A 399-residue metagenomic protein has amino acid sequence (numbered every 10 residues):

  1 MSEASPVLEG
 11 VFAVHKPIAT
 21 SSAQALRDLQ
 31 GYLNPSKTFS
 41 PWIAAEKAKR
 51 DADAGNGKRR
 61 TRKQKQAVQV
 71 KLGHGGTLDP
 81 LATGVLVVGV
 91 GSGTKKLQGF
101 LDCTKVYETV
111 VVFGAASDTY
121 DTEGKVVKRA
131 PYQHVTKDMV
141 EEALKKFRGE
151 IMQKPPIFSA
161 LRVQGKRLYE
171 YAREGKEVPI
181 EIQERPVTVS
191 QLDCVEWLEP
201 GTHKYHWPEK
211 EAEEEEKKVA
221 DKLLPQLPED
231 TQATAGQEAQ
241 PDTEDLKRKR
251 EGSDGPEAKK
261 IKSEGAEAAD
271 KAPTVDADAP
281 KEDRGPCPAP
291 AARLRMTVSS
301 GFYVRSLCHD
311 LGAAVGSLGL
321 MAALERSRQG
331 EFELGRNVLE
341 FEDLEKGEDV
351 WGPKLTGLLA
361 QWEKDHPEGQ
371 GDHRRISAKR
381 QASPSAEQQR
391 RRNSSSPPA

Functional and structural regions predicted by a protein language model:
M1-A399: Catalytic/RNA-binding core of pseudouridine synthases
